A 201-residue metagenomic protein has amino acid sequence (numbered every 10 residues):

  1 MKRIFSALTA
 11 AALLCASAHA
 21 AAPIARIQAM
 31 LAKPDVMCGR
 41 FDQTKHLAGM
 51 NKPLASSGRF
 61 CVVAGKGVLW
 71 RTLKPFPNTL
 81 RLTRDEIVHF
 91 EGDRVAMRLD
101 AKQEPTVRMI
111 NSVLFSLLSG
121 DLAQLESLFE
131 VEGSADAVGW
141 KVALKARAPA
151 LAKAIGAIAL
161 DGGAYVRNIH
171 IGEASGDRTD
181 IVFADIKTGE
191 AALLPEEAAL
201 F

Functional and structural regions predicted by a protein language model:
M1-I4: Positively charged n-region of N-terminal signal peptides that target proteins for export
S6-A16: Bacterial N-terminal signal peptides
H19-R40, H46-N51, E197-F201: N-terminal leader/targeting segments and the immediate start of mature chains
D42-T44, G65-G67, L73-P75, D85-I87 (+6 more regions): Solvent-exposed coil/turn segments that connect beta secondary-structure elements in extracytoplasmic/periplasmic
K52-R59: Amphipathic hydrophobic-ligand
R59-M109, T179, D185: An acidic-aromatic
R94-K141: Flexible, surface-exposed loop/linker segments and immediately adjacent secondary-structure boundaries
L122-F201: Gly/Pro-enriched, hydrophobic low-complexity segments that function as extracytoplasmic propeptides/linkers
